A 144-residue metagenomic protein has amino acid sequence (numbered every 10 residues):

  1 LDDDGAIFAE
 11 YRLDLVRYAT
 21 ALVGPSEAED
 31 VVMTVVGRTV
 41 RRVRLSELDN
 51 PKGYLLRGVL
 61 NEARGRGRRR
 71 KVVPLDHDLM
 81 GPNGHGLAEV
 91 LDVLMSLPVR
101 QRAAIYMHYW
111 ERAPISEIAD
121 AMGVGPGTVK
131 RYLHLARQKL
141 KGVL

Functional and structural regions predicted by a protein language model:
L1-R17, A21, L45, R102: A short, charge-rich alpha-helical start-of-domain segment used by transcription regulators
V16, V23, V36, P98 (+2 more regions): C-terminal flanking helix
R17, D30-G37, R41, D49-N61: Structural recognition of an alpha-helix C-terminal capping motif at a helix-to-coil junction
R57-H77, N83: Arg/Lys-rich amphipathic alpha helix in sigma70-family domain 2
L60, M122-L144: DNA-recognition helix of helix-turn-helix
E89-L97: Short amphipathic alpha-helical boundary/capping segments
A104-H108: A short pre-motif secondary-structure segment
I118-A119: Short alpha-helical "recognition helix" segments of helix-turn-helix
